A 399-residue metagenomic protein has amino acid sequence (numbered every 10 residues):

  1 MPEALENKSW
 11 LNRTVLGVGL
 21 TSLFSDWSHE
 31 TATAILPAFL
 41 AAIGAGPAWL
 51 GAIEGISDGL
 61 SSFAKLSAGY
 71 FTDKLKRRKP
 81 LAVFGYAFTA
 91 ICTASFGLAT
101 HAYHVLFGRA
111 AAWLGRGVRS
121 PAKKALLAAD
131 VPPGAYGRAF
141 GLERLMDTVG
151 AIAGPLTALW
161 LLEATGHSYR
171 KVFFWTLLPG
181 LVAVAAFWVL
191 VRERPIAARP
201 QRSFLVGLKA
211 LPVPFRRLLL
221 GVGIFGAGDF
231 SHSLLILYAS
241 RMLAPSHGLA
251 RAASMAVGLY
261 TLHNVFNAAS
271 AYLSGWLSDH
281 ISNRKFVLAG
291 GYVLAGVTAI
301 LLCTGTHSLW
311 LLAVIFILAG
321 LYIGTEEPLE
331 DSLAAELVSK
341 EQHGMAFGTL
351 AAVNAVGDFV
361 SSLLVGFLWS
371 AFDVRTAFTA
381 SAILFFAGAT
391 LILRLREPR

Functional and structural regions predicted by a protein language model:
P2-N12, E193-G221: Juxtamembrane intracellular "pre-TM" segments in multi-pass secondary transporters
L5-S61, R216-G248, A252-L259: Helix-loop boundary and gating motifs at the non-cytosolic
A38-A42, A153-F173, V360-T376: Transmembrane alpha-helix termini and helix-breaking/packing motifs in multi-pass membrane transporters
A64-K76, L162, A269-N283, W369-S370: Helix-to-loop junctions at the C-terminal end of transmembrane segments in multipass secondary transporters
P80-A94, L177, F286-L301, T379-A382: Structural signature of the two symmetry-related core transmembrane helices
V118-V131, T325-V338: Intracellular juxtamembrane helix-capping segments at the cytosolic ends of symmetry-related transmembrane helices
L177-A198, G388-R396: C-terminal membrane-cytosol helix-exit motif in multi-pass small-molecule transporters
R284-E330: C-terminal transmembrane helical hairpin of 12-TM major facilitator-type secondary transporters
